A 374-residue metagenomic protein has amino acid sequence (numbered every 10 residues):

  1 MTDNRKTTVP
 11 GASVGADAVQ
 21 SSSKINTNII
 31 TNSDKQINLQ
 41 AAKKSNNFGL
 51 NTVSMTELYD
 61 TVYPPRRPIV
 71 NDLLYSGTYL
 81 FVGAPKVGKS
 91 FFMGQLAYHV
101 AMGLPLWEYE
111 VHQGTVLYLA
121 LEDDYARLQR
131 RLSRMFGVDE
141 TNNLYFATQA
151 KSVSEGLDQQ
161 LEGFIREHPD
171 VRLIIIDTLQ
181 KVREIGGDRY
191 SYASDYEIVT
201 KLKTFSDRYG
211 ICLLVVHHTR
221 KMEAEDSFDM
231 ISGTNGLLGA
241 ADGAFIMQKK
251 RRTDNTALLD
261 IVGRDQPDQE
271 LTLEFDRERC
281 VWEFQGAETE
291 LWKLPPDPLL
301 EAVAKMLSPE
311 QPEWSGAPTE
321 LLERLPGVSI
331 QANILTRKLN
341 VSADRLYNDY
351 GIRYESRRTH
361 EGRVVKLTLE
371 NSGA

Functional and structural regions predicted by a protein language model:
T2-Y75, V87, R130, V138-T141 (+2 more regions): Core recognition of P-loop NTPase motor domains used across DNA-transaction enzymes
N46, T56, P64-P65, I69-V70 (+6 more regions): Conserved inter-motif catalytic segment of the P-loop NTP-binding fold
L74, A97, Y118, D177 (+5 more regions): Conserved RecA-like P-loop NTPase ATPase core
Y75-Y79, G114: Pre-Walker A (Motif I) flank of P-loop NTPase domains
L80-V82, K86, S90-F91, L119 (+4 more regions): Phosphate-binding/switch region of NTP-binding enzymes
F92, L96: Hydrophobic positions on the alpha1 helix immediately C-terminal to the Walker A/P-loop
H99-Q113, Y347: Post-Walker A helix-loop "phosphate-sensing" segment adjacent to the P-loop in P-loop NTPases
T272-A374: DNA transaction DNA-binding modules
